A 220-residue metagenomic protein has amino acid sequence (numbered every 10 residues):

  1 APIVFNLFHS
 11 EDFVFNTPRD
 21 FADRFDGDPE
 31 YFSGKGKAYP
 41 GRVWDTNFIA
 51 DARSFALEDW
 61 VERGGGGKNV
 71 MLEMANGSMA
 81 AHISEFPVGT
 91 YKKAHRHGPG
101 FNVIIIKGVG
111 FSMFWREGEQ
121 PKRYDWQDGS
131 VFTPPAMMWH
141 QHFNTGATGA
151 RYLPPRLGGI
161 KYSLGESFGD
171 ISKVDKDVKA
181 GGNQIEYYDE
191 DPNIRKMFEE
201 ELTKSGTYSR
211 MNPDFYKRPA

Functional and structural regions predicted by a protein language model:
A1, Y91-K92, V131-F132, M137-H142: Histidine-centered metal-chelating micro-motifs
A1-T17, N102-I104, T133, A147-F168: A short hydrophobic beta-strand segment most commonly corresponding to one strand of the jelly-roll/cupin
D12-H82, Y187-A220: A short, N-terminal "cap"/entry segment at the start of jelly-roll beta-barrel domains of the cupin/DSBH fold
R63-N69, H82-H97, M113, M138: Conserved short histidine dyad/triad with adjacent acidic residue
I83, K93-H95, G100-I105, R123-Y124 (+1 more regions): His/acidic/aromatic-lined binding-pocket segments of jelly-roll/cupin-type domains and related regulatory beta-sandwich
R116-A136: Short acidic-glycine-tyrosine-enriched beta hairpin
G149-K196: C-terminal structured domain segments
